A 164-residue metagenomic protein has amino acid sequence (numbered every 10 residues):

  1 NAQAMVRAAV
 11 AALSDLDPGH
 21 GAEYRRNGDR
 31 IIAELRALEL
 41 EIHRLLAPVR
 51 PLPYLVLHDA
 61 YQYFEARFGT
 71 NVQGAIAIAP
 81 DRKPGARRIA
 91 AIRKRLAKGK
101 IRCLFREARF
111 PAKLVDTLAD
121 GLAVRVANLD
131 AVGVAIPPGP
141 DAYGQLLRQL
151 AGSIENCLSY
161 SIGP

Functional and structural regions predicted by a protein language model:
N1-P164: Extracytoplasmic metal-acquisition and chelation regions
